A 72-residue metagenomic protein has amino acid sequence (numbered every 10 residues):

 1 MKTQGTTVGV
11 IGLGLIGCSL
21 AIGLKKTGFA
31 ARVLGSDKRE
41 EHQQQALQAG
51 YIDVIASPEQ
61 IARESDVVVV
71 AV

Functional and structural regions predicted by a protein language model:
M1-R63: NAD(P)+-binding Rossmann beta1-loop-alpha1 motif at the extreme N-terminus of oxidoreductases
V68-V69: N-terminal Rossmann-like NAD(P) cofactor-binding module of classical short-chain dehydrogenase/reductase
